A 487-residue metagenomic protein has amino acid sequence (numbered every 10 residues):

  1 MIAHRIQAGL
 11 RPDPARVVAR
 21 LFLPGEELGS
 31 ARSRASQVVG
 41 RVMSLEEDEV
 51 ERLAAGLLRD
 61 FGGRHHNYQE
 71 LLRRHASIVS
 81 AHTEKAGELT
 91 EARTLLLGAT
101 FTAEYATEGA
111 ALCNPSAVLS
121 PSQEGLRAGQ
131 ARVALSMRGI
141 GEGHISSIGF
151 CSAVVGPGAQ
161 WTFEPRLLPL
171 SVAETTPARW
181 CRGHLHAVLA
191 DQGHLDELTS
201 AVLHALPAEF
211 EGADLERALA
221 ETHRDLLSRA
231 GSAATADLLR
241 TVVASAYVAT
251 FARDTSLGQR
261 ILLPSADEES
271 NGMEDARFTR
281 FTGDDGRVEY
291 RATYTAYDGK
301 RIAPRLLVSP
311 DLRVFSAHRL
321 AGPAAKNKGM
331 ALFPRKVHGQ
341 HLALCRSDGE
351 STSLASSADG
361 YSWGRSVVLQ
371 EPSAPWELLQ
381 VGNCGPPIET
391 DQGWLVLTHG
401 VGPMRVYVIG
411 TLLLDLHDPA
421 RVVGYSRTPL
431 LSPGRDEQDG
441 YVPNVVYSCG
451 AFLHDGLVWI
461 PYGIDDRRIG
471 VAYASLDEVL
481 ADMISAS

Functional and structural regions predicted by a protein language model:
M1-N271, R280-M330, R335-L379, E389-Y441 (+2 more regions): Beta-rich carbohydrate-recognition and catalytic domains
W376-C384, N444-Y447: Donor nucleotide-activated moiety binding/catalytic core segment of transferases that use nucleotide-activated donors
E437-A451: A conserved acidic, glycine/proline-rich C-terminal tail/linker
